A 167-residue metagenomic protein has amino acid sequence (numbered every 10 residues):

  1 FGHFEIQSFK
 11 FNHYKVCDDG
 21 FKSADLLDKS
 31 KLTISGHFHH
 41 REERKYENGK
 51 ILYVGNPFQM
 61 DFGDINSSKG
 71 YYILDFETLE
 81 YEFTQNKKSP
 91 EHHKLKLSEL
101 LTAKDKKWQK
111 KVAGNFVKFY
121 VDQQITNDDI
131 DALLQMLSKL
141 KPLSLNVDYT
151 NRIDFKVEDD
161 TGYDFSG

Functional and structural regions predicted by a protein language model:
F1, Y71-I73, H92: Conserved hydrophobic/aromatic beta-strand scaffold that supports enzyme active sites
F1-H3, I34, K118: Structural motif
F1-K10, G114: Short acidic, glycine-rich surface-loop motifs adjacent to enzyme active sites
G2, G70, K139-P142: Small-side-chain structural scaffolding
H3, H37-H39, H93: Histidine-centered active-site/metal-ligand motif
E5-Q7, H40, F58-Q59, Q124-T126: Short, solvent-exposed loop/turn segments at secondary-structure junctions
N12-E77: Conserved beta-sheet core of the metallophosphoesterase superfamily
F76-G167: Accessory, non-catalytic peripheral segments of nucleic-acid enzymes
